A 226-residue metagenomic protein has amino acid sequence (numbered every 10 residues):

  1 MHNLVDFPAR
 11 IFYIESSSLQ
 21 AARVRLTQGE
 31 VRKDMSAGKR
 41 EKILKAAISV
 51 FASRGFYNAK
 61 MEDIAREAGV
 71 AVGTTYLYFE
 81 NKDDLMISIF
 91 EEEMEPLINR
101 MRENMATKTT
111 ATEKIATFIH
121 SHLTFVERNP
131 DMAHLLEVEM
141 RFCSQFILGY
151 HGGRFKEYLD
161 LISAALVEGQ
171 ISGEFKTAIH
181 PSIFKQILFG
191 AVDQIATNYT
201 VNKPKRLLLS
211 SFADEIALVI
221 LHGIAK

Functional and structural regions predicted by a protein language model:
M1-E30, T117, S121-T124, R128 (+4 more regions): C-terminal peripheral helix-coil segments that are non-catalytic and often amphipathic
K42, V50-D84, S88: Helix-turn-helix
S53-Y57, K108, N129, S172: Short coil/turn segments at alpha/beta junctions that flank glycine-rich nucleotide-binding fingerprints
S88, R102-D131, P181-L188, S210: Hydrophobic alpha-helical connector segments
E95-R102, F146-S172, S182-Q186, G190: Amphipathic alpha-helical packing segments from all-alpha helical-bundle domains
E127-F146, T197, V201: Amphipathic alpha-helical segments used for helix-helix packing
A133-L136, G149, T177-A178, L208: Short, hydrophobic secondary-structure boundary micro-motifs
